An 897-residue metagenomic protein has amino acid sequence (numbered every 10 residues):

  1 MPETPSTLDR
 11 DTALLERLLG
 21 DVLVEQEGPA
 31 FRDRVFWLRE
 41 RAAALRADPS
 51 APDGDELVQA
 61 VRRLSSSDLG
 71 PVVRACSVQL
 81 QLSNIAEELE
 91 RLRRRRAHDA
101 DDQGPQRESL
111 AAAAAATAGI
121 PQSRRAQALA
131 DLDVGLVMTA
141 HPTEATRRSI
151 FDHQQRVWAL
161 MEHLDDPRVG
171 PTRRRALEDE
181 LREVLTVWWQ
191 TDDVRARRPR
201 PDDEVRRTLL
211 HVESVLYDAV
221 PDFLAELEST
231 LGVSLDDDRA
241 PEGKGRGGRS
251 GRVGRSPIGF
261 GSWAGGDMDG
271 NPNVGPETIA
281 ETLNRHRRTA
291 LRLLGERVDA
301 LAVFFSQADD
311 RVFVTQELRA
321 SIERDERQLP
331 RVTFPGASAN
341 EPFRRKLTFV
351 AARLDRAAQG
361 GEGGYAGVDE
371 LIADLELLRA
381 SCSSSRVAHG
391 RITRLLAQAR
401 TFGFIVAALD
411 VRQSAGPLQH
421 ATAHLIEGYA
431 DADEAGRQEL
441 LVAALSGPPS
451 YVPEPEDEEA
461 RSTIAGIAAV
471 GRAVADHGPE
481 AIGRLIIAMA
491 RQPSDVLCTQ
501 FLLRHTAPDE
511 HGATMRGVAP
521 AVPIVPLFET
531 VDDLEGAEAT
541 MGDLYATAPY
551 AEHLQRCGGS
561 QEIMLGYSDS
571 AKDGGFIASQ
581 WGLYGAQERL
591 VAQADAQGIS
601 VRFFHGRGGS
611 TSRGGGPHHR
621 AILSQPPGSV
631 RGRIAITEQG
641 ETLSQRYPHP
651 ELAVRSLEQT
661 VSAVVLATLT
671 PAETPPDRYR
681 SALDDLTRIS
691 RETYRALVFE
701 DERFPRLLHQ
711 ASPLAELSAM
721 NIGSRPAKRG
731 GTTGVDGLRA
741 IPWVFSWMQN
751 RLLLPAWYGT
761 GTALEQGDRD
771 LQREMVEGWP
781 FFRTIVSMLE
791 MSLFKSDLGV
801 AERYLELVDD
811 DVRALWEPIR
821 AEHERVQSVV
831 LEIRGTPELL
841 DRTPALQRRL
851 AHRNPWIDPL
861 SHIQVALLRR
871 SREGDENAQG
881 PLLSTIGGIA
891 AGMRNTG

Functional and structural regions predicted by a protein language model:
M1-L441, E459, V698, P705 (+6 more regions): Often metal-dependent polyanion-binding catalytic scaffolds in large enzymes
M1-T4, D21, V58, V194-L209 (+10 more regions): Glycine- and acidic
L18-V22, L38-R41, Q79, V215 (+17 more regions): Generic, well-ordered alpha-helical scaffold segments in large soluble proteins
G119-Q122, T146, E162, P167-D192 (+8 more regions): Structured alpha-helical segments in the cores of large, soluble enzyme domains
R255-P257, G261-W263, N271, L396-A397 (+6 more regions): Beta-sheet entry/capping signal
V274-V303, T506-E692: Catalytic or ion-translocation cores adjacent to nucleophile or general acid/base/metal-coordination motifs in diverse
P335, A339, R345-K346, F404-L497 (+4 more regions): Active-site cores of enzymes that catalyze phosphoryl transfer or operate on phosphate-rich substrates
L708-G897: C-terminal accessory/interaction regions of large nucleic acid-associated machines
